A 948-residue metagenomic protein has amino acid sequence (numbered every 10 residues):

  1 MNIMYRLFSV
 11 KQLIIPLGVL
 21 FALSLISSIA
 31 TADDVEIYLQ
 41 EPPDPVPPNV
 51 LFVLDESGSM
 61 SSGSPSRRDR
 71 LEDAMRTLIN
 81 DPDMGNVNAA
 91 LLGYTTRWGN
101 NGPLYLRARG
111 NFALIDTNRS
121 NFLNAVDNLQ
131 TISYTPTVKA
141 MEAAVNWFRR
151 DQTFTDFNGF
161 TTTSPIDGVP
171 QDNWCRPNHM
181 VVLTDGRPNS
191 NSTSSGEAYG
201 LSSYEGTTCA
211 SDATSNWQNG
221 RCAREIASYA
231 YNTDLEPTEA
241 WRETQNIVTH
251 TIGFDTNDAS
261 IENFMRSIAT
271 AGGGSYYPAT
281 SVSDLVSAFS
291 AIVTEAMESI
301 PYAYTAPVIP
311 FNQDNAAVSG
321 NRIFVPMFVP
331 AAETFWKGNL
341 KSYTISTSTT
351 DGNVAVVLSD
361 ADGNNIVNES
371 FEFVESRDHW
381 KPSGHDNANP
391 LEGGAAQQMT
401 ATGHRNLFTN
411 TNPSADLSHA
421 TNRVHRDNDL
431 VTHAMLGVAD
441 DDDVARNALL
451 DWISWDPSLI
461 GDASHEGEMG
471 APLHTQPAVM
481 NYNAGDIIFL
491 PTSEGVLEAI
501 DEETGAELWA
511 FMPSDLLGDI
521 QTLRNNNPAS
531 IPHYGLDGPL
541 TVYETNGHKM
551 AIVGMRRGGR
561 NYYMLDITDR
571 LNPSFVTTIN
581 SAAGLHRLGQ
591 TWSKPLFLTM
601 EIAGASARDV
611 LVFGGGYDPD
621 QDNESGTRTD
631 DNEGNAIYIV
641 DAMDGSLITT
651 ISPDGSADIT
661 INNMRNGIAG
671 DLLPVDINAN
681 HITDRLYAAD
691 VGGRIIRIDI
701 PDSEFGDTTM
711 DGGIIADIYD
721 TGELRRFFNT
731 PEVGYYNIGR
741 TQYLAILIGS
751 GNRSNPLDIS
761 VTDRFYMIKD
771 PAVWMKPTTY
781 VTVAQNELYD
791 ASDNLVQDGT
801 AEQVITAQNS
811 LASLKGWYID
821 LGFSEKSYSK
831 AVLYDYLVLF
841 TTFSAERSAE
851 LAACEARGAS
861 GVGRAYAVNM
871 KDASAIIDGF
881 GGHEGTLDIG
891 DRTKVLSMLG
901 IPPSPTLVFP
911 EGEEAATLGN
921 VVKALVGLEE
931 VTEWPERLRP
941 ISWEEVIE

Functional and structural regions predicted by a protein language model:
M1-K11: N-terminal secretory signal peptides that target proteins for export/translocation
I3, G18, T184: Conserved active-site regions of diverse hydrolases
V10, I14, G102: N-terminal basic, Ser/Thr-rich segments that initiate or prime the first beta/alpha elements at protein or domain
K11, F21, L71: Conserved anionic group-binding/transfer micro-motifs
P16-L25: Bacterial N-terminal signal peptides
I26-A32: Sec/Tat signal peptide C-region and signal peptidase I cleavage site
D33-E948: A fold-level detector for beta-propeller and closely related beta-sheet-rich head/sensor domains
